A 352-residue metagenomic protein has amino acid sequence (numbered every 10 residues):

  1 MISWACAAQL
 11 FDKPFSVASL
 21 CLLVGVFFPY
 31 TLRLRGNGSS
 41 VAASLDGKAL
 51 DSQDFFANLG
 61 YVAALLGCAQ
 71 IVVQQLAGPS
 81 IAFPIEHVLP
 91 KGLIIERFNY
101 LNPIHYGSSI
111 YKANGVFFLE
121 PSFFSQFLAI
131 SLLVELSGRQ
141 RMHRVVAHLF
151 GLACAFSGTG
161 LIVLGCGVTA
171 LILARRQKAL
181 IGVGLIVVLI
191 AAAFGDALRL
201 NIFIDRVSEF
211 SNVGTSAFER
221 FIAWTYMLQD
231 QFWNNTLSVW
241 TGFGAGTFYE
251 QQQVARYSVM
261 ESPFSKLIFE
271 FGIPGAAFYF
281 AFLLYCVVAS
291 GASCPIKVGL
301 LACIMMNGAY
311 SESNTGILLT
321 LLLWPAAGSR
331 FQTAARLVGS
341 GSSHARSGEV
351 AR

Functional and structural regions predicted by a protein language model:
Q9-Q75, Y279-L283: Transmembrane alpha-helical segments and their membrane-water interfaces
L22-V26, A69, L132-L133, L149-A155 (+4 more regions): Hydrophobic transmembrane alpha-helices of multi-pass, membrane-embedded glycosylation machinery
D54-A77, N102-F156, I162-L173: Alpha-helical transmembrane segments of multi-pass inner-membrane proteins
L65, A69-Q75, I172-N212, Q231-N234 (+1 more regions): A membrane-periplasm/extracellular boundary helix in multi-pass inner-membrane enzymes that assemble envelope glycans
A77-A113, T247-P263: Interfacial juxtamembrane loops and adjacent helix segments that form the catalytic/substrate-binding surfaces
V168-T169, K178, G182, L267-N307: Hydrophobic transmembrane alpha-helices and their immediate junctions
R199-F271: Long extracytoplasmic/lumenal interhelical loops at the membrane interface of multi-pass membrane proteins
V298-M305, S311-R352: Transmembrane alpha-helices of multi-pass inner-membrane enzymes
